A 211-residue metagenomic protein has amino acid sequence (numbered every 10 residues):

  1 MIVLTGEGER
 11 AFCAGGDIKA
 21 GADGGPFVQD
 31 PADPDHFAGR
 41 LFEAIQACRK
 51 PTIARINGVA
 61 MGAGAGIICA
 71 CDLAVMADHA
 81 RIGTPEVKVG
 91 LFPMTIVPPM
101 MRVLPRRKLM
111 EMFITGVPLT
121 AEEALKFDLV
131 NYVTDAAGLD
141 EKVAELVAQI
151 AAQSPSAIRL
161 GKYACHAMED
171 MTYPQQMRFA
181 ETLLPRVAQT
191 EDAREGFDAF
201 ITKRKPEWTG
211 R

Functional and structural regions predicted by a protein language model:
M1-L4, I53: Conserved hydrophobic packing residues within short motifs/helices of P-loop NTPase cores of ABC-family ATPases
G6-A44, A60, T172: Glycine- (often His-adjacent) and acidic-residue-rich active-site loop that binds/positions the CoA thioester
G6-G8, K162-C165: A general secondary-structure junction signal
A38-F42, L146-V147, C165, A180 (+2 more regions): Hydrophobic alpha-helical core bundles mediating ligand binding, dimerization, or RNAP-core interactions
E43-S156, Q189-T190, R194-D198, R204: Crotonase-fold acyl-CoA enzyme core
M112-F113, A164-M168, T182-A188: Helix-loop "lid/cap" segments that line or gate small-molecule binding pockets
K205-R211: Short C-terminal tail/terminal secondary-structure segment of NAD(P)H-dependent dehydrogenase/reductase domains
